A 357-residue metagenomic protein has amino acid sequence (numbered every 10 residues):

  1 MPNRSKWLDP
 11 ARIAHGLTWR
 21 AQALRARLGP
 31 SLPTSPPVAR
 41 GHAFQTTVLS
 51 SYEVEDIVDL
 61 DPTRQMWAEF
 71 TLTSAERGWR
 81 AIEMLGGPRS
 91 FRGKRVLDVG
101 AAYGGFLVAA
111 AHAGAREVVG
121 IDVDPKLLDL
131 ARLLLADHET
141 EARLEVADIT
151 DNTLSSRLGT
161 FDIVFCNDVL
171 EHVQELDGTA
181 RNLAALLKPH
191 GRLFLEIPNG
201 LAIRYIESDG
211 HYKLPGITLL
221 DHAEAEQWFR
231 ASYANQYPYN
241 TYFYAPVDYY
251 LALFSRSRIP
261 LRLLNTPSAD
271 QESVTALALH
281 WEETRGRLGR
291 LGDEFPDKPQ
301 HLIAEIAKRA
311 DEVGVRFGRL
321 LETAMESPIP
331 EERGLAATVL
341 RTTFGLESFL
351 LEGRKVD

Functional and structural regions predicted by a protein language model:
P2-G159, I163, N167, G314-E332 (+1 more regions): Conserved N-terminal segment of class I S-adenosyl-L-methionine
K94, H190-G191: Surface-exposed loop/turn positions
V108, L130, E175-L176, R204-I206: Short glycine-/acidic-enriched loop or helix-start segments at secondary-structure transitions that form or flank
V108-A111, A180, A184: A structural alpha-helix within SAM-dependent methyltransferase catalytic domains
S156, Q174-G178: Generic recognition of short, well-ordered alpha-helical segments
D168-H172: A short His-aromatic
V173-Q174, L187-K188: Helix-to-beta-strand junctions that scaffold the AdoMet/dcAdoMet cofactor pocket in Class I SAM-dependent enzymes
D177-N182, R192-L350: S-adenosyl-L-methionine-dependent methyltransferase catalytic module, highlighting the catalytic core
